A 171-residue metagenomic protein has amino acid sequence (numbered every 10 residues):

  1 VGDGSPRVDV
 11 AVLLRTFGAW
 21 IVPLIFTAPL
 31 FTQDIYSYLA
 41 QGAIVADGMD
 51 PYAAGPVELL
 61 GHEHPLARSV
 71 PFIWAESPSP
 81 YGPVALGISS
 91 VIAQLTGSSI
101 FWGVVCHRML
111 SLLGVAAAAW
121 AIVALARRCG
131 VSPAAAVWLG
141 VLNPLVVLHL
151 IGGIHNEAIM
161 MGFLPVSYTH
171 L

Functional and structural regions predicted by a protein language model:
V1-G2: Hydrophobic core of alpha-helical transmembrane segments in multi-pass integral membrane proteins
R7-V12, I122-N143: Transmembrane-helix signature of polytopic, membrane-embedded enzymes that assemble or transfer cell-envelope glycans
D9-R108, L112: Intramembrane catalytic core of multi-pass membrane enzymes that act on lipidic substrates
W20-I21, N143-P144, L164: Hydrophobic, membrane-inserted alpha-helices
L86, S90, W120-A124, P165: Transmembrane alpha-helix boundary and packing residues in multipass membrane permease domains and related
I100-V104, R108, V115, W138-M161: Aromatic- and kink-enriched transmembrane "portal" helix at the membrane-lumen/periplasm boundary that abuts
T169-H170: Conserved small/polar residues in nucleotide/adenosyl-binding loops
